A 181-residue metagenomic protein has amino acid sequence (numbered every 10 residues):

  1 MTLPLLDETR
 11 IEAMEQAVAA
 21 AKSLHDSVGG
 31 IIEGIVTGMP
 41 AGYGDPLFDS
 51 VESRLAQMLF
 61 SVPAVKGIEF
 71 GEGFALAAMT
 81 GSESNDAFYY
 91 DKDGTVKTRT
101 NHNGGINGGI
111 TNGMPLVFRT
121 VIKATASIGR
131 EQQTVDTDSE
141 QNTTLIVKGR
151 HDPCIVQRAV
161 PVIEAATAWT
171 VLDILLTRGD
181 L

Functional and structural regions predicted by a protein language model:
M1-L47: Glycine-rich, mobile lid/loop segments that gate access to catalytic sites or pores
A13-S23, G42, E52-L55, G73 (+2 more regions): Glycine-rich, charged/polar anion/phosphate-binding loops that engage phosphate groups from diverse ligands
Q16-S23, M39, A56, F60 (+3 more regions): Generic secondary-structure signature for well-ordered alpha-helical cores
A21-I32, A64-L76, R178-L181: Flexible, glycine/charged-enriched surface loops at secondary-structure junctions
P40-M58, P63, E72, L76-G81: Small-residue-enriched transmembrane helix-hairpin modules in multi-pass membrane proteins
F48-E52, F60-P63, I68, N101-L116 (+1 more regions): Conserved phosphate/anionic-ligand binding catalytic regions in large, soluble enzymes, centered on
V65-L145: A translation/RNA-centric and nucleic-acid-associated enzymatic feature enriched in Class II aminoacyl-tRNA synthetases
T125-L181: Internal helix-turn-beta structural module
